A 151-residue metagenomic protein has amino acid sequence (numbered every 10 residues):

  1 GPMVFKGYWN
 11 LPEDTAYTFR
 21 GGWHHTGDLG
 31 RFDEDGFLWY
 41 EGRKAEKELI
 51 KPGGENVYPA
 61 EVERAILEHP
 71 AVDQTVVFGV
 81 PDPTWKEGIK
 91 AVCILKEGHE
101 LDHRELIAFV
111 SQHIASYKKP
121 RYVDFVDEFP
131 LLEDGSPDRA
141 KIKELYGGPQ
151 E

Functional and structural regions predicted by a protein language model:
G1, K6-G7, Y17, L29-K118 (+2 more regions): AMP-binding/adenylate-forming catalytic core of the ANL superfamily
L11-D14: Active-site loops of AMP-binding adenylate-forming
G22: FAD-site-proximal beta/loop scaffold in flavoenzymes
H25-T26, Y40, F125: A structural signal for the hydrophobic beta-strands that form the central parallel beta-sheet of Rossmann-like
A115-S136: AMP-binding/adenylate-forming catalytic domain of the ANL superfamily
E144-E151: Acidic/polar alpha-helix N-cap and adjacent early helical turns within long charge-rich amphipathic helices/linkers
